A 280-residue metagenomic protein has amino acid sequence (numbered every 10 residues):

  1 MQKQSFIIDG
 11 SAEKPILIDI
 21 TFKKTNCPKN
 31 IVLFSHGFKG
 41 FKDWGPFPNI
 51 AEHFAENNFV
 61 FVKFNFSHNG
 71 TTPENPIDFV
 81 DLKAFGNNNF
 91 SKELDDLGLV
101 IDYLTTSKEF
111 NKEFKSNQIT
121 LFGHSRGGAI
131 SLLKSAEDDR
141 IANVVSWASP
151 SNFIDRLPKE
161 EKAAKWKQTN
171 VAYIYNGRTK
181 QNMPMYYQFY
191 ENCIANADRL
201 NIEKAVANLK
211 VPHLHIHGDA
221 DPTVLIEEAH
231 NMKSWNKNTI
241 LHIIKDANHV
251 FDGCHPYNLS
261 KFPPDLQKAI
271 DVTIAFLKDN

Functional and structural regions predicted by a protein language model:
M1-C27: N-terminal cap/lid segment of alpha/beta-hydrolase-fold proteins
T25-G70: Short, surface-exposed "cap/lid" segments of acyl-processing enzymes
F47, V211, V224-S234, P256: Short alpha-helix in the alpha/beta-hydrolase fold that links the catalytic acid
K83-F110: Alpha/beta-hydrolase active-site loop
V100-K165: Primarily recognizes the serine-hydrolase "nucleophile elbow" in alpha/beta-hydrolase and SGNH/GDSL folds
N208-K210, H215-H217, D221: Short beta-strand/loop motif that positions the catalytic acidic residue of the alpha/beta-hydrolase fold
A220-V224, H249: Acidic catalytic loop of the alpha/beta-hydrolase fold
A247-N280: Catalytic active-site module of serine/aspartate enzymes centered on a nucleophile-bearing elbow/loop
